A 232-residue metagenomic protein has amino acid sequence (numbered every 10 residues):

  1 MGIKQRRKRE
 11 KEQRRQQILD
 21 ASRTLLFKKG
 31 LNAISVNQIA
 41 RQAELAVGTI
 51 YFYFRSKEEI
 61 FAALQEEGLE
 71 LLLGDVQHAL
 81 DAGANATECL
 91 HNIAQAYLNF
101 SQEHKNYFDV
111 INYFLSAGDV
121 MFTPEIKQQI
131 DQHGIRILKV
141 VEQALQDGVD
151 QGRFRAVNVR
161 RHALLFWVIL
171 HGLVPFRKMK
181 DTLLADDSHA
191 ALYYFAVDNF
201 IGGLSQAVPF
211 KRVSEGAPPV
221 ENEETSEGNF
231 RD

Functional and structural regions predicted by a protein language model:
M1-G2, A96-N99, K139, Q143-Q151 (+2 more regions): C-terminal peripheral helix-coil segments that are non-catalytic and often amphipathic
K11-S22, I39, L64-L72, V76 (+1 more regions): Generic hydrophobic, amphipathic alpha-helix propensity
Q17, L25-E59, A63: Helix-turn-helix
A21-L25, F100: Short amphipathic alpha-helical elements of helix-turn-helix/winged-helix folds
A63, H78-Y107, A163-F166, P209-G216 (+1 more regions): Hydrophobic alpha-helical connector segments
E70, Q77, F122-Q151, R160-L165 (+2 more regions): Amphipathic alpha-helical packing segments from all-alpha helical-bundle domains
V76, Q95-Q102, Y113-D119, F200-G203: Helix-loop "lid/cap" segments that line or gate small-molecule binding pockets
E103-E125, P175-M179, G216: Amphipathic alpha-helical segments used for helix-helix packing
